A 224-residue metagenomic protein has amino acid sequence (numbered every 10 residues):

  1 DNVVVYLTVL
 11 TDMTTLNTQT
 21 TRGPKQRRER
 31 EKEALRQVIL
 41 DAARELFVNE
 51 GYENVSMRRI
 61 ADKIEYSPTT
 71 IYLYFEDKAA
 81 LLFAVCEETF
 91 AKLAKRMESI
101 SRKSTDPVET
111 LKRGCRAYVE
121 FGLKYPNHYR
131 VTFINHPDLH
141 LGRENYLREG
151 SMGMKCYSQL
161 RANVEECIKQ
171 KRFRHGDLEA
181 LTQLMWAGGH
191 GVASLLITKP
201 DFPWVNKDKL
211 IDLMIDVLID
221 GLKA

Functional and structural regions predicted by a protein language model:
D1-A34: N-terminal intrinsically disordered/low-complexity leader segments
T14, E144-Y146, I168-I215: Hydrophobic/aromatic-rich alpha-helical bundle segments in the mid-to-C-terminal region
K32-A43, I60, V85-M97, L160: Generic hydrophobic, amphipathic alpha-helix propensity
V38, A42, L46-A80, A84: Helix-turn-helix
A84, E98-H128, L181-M185: Hydrophobic alpha-helical connector segments
V85-R113, R143-G150, C156, N163-E166: Amphipathic alpha-helical linker/stalk segments
L123-A162, A180, D201-W204, D208: Short secondary-structure transition hinges
